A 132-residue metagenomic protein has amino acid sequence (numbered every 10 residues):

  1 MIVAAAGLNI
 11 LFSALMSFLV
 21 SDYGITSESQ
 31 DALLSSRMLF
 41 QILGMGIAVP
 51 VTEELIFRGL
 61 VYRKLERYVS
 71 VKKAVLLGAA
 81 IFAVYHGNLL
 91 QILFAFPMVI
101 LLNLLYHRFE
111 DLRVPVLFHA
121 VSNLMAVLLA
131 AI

Functional and structural regions predicted by a protein language model:
M1-A6, R67-Y68, A74-V75, S122-I132: Small-residue-rich segments of transmembrane alpha-helices in multi-pass membrane proteins, especially helix faces
M1-V49, R67: Juxtamembrane helix-loop-helix connectors linking adjacent transmembrane helices in multi-pass membrane enzymes
I2-V3, L39-L43, K72-L77, I92-L93 (+1 more regions): Hydrophobic alpha-helical transmembrane segments
G7, L11, F40, E53 (+3 more regions): Residue-level signal for transmembrane alpha-helical positions in Major Facilitator Superfamily
V51-I56, L60-V61, N88, V121 (+1 more regions): Active-site His/Glu-centered metal-binding helix of metallohydrolases
T52-L77, L104-D111: Membrane-interface helix/loop boundary segments of multi-pass membrane proteins
A79, A83-V84, L90-I132: Functionally important transmembrane alpha-helices
